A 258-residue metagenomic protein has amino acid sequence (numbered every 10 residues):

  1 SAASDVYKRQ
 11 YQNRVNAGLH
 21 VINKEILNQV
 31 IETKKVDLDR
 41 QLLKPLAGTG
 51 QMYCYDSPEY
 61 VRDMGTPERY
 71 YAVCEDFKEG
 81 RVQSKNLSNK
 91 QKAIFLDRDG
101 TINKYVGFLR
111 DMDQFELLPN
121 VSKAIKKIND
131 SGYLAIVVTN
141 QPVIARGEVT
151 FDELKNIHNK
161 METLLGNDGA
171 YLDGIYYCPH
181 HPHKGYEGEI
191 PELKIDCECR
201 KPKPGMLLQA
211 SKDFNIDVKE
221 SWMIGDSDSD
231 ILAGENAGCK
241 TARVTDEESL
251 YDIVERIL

Functional and structural regions predicted by a protein language model:
S1-Y7: Short, small-residue-biased leader/transition segments that mark boundaries at the very start of proteins
Y11-N89: Conserved alpha/beta core of the MobA/IspD/sugar-nucleotide pyrophosphorylase nucleotidyltransferase superfamily
V21, I102-Y105, H180-E192: Short, basic/glycine-rich phosphate-binding loops at helix/coil junctions that contact nucleotide phosphates
I31-K34, D113-Q114, G147-D152: Short, solvent-exposed loop/turn segments at secondary-structure boundaries
K90-A135: Active-site neighborhood of HAD-like aspartate-dependent phosphohydrolases
N103-P119, I144-A145, N167-D168, I190-E198: Metal-dependent phosphoesterase signature
V121, I125-M161, Y171-K184, G234: Substrate-recognition element of Asp-dependent hydrolases with the DxDx(T/V) motif
D152-D173, H183-M223, S227-L258: Asp-based, Mg2+/Mn2+-dependent phosphohydrolase catalytic module
